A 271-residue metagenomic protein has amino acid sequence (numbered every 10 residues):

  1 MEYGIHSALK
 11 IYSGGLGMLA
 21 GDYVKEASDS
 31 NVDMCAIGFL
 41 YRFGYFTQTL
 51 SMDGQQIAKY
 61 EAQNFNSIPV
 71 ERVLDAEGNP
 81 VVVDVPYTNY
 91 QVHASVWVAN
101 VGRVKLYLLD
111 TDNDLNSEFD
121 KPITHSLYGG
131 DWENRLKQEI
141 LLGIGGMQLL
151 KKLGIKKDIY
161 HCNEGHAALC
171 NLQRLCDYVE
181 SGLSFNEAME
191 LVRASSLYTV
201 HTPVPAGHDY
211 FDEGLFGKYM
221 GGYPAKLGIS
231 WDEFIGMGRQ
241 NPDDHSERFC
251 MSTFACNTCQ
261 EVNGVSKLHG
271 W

Functional and structural regions predicted by a protein language model:
M1-W271: Catalytic cores of carbohydrate-active enzymes across secretory and cytosolic contexts
